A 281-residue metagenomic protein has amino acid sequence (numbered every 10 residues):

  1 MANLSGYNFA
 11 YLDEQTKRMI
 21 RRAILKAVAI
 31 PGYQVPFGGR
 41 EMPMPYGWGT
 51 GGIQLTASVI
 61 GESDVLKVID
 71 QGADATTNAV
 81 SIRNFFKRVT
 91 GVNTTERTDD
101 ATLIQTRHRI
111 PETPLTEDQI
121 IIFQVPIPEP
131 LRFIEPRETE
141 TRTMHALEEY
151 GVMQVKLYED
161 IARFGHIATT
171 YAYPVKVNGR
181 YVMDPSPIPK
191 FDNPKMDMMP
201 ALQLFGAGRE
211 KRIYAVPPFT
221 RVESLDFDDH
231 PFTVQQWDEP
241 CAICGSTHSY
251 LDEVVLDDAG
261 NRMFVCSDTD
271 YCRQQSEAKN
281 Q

Functional and structural regions predicted by a protein language model:
M1-V182: General detector of N-terminal leader/presequence modules that precede the first folded domain
P185-P217: A boundary/linker detector
P217-P231, S249-L251: Short Cys/His-rich Zn2+-coordinating modules
C241-G245, C266: Short cysteine-rich clusters marking metal-coordination/redox-active sites
Y250-V255, Q274-E277: Short Cys/His-rich "knuckle" micro-motifs
E253-M263: Short linker/helix segments within small regulatory modules
S267-Q281: Short metal-binding segments enriched for Cys and/or His
